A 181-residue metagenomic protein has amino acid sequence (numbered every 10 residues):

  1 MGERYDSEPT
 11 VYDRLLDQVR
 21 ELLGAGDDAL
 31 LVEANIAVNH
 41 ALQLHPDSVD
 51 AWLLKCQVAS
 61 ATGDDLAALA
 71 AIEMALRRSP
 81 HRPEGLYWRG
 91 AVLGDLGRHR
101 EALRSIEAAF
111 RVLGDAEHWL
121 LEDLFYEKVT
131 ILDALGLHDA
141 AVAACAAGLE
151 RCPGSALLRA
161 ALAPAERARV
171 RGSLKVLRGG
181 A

Functional and structural regions predicted by a protein language model:
S7-E8, L174-G179: Short hydrophobic short-linear motifs embedded in intrinsically disordered terminal tails or helical linkers
P9-D50, L54-S60: Alpha-helical segment of the N-proximal tetratricopeptide repeat
D27-A37, T62-M74, R98-A108, L135-A144 (+1 more regions): Structural signature of tandem alpha-helical TPR/SEL1-like repeats, specifically the intra-repeat loop/turn
R77, F110-R111, L149-E150: Amphipathic alpha-helical segments of tetratricopeptide repeats
